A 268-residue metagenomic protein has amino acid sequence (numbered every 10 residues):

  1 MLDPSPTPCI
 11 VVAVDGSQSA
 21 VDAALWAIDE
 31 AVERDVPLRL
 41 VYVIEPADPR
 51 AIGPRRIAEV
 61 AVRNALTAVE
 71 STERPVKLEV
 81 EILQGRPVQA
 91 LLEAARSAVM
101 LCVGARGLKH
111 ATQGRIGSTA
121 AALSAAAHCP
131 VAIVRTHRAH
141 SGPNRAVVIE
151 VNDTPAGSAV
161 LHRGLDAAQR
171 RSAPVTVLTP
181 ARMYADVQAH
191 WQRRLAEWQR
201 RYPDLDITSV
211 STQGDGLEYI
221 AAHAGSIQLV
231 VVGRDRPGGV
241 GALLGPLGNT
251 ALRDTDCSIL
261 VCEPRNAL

Functional and structural regions predicted by a protein language model:
M1-S5, S19, E70-L101, R201-G239 (+1 more regions): Structural beta-alpha unit
L2-I52, R145-Q188, L195-V210: Small/aliphatic-rich secondary-structure junction motif
D3, C9, Q18, Y42 (+5 more regions): Non-catalytic sensory/regulatory segments that transmit input signals in bacterial signaling proteins
R34-V36, V76, C129, A173-P174 (+1 more regions): Short glycine/serine/threonine/alanine-rich loop segments
R39-V41, E79-L83, A132, T176-L178 (+2 more regions): General small-molecule cofactor/ligand-binding pocket signal
R55-L66, Q188-L195: Short, surface-exposed alpha-helical segments at coil->helix boundaries
T67, Q89, A121, A196 (+2 more regions): Active-site phosphate/pyrophosphate- and oxyanion-stabilizing loops and adjacent acidic/basic residues in soluble
A94-H140, A221-L268: Gly/Ser-rich helix-loop-strand patches that form or flank binding pockets for ribonucleotide-derived cofactors
